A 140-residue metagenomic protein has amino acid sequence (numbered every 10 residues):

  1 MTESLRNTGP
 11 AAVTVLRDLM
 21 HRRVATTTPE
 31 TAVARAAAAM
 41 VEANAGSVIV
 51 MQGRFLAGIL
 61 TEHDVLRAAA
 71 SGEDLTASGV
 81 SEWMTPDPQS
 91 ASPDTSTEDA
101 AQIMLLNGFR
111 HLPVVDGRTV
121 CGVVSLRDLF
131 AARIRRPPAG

Functional and structural regions predicted by a protein language model:
M1-G140: Tandem CBS (Cystathionine beta-synthase) repeat/Bateman regulatory domains
